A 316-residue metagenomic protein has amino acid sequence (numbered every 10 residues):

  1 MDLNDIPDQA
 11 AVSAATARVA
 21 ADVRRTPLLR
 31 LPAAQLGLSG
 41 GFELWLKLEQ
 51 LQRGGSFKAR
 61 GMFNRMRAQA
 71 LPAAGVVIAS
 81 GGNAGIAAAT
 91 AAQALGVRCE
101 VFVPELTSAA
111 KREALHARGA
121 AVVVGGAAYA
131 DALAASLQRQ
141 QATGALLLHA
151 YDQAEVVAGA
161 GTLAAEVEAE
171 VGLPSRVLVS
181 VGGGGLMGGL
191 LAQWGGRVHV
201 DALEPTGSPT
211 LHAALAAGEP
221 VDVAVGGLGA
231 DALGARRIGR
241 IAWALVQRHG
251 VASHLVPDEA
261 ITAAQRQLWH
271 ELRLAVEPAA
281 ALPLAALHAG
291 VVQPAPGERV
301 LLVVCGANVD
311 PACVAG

Functional and structural regions predicted by a protein language model:
M1-G316: PLP-dependent amino-acid enzyme catalytic core
